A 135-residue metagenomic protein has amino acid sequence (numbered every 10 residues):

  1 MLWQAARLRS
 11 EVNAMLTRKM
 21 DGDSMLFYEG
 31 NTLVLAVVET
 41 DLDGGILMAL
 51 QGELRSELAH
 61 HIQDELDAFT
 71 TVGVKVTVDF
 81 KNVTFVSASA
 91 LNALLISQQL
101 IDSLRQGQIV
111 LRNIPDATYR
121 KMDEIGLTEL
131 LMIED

Functional and structural regions predicted by a protein language model:
L2-V38: Non-catalytic signal-transmission and effector/linker regions of two-component phosphorelay proteins
A5, N13, G30-T32, L47 (+2 more regions): Generic N-terminal initiation segments characterized by hydrophobic and/or small/turn-forming residues
L8-A14, A36-D41, L54, F69-G73 (+1 more regions): A broad, low-specificity signal for short, low-complexity segments enriched in glycine/proline and polar/charged
D21, E29, D43-G44, V72 (+1 more regions): Feature targets compositionally biased, intrinsically disordered low-complexity regions with long contiguous runs
M25-Q63, N82: STAS-typified acidic loop motif
S56-L131: Amphipathic alpha-helical interaction surfaces in cytosolic regulatory modules
E134-D135: Intrinsically disordered or low-complexity boundary/linker segments at protein termini and domain junctions
